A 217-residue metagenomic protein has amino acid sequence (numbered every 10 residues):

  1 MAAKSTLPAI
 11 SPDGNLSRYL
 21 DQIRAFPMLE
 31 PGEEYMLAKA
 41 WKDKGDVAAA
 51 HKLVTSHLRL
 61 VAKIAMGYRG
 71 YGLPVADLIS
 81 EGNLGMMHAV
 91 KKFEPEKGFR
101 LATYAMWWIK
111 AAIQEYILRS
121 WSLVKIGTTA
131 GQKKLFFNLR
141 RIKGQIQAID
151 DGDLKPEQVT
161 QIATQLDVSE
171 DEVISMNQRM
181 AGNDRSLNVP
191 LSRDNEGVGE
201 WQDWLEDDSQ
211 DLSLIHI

Functional and structural regions predicted by a protein language model:
A2-I126, A130-I149, Q161, D211-I215: Alpha-helical promoter-recognition and RNA polymerase-docking modules of transcription initiation factors, dominated by
R24, L60, D153, S175 (+4 more regions): Low-complexity, compositionally biased segments
G67-G70, D77-L78, D151, S175-R179 (+2 more regions): Replace "in large, NTP-powered and nucleic-acid-processing enzymes" with "in large, NTP-powered factors and other
W121-F137, M180-I215: Conserved alpha/beta core segments of nucleic-acid transaction machinery
Q145-S192: Long, charge-dense, solvent-exposed interaction surfaces that engage phosphate-rich ligands
